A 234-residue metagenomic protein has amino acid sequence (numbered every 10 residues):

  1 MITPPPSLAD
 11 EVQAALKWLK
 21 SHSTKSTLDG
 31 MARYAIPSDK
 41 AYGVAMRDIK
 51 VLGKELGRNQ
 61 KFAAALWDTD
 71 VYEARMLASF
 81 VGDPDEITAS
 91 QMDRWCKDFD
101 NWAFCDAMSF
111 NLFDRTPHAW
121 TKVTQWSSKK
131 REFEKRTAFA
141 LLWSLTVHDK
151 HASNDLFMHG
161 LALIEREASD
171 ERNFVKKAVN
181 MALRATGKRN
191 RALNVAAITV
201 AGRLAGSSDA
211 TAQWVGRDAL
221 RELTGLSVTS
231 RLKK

Functional and structural regions predicted by a protein language model:
M1-K234: Alpha-helical scaffold domains
